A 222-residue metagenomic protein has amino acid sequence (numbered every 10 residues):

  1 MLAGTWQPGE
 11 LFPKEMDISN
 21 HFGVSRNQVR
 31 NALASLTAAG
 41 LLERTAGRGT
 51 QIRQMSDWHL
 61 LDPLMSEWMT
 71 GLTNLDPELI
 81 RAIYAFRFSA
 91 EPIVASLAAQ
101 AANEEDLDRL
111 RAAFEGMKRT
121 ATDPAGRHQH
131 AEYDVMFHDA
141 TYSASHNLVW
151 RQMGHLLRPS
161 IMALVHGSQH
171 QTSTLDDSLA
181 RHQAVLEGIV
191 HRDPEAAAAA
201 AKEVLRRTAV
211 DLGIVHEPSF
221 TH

Functional and structural regions predicted by a protein language model:
M1-S89, S96, P218-H222: Short linear motifs at protein or domain termini
T5, N74, E104-D108, E195: Hydrophobic/basic alpha-helical segments enriched in Actinobacteria
K14, H146-L148, R192-D193: Short loop-to-helix capping motifs
A85, H128, L175-D176: Short helix-capping and inter-helix turn/linker motifs at the boundaries of alpha-helical repeat units
R111-K118, E132-D139, R151-H222: C-terminal all-alpha effector/ligand-binding and dimerization domain of prokaryotic HTH-type transcriptional repressors
D123-P124: Short coil/turn linkers that connect adjacent helices within long alpha-helical scaffolds, especially alpha-solenoid
